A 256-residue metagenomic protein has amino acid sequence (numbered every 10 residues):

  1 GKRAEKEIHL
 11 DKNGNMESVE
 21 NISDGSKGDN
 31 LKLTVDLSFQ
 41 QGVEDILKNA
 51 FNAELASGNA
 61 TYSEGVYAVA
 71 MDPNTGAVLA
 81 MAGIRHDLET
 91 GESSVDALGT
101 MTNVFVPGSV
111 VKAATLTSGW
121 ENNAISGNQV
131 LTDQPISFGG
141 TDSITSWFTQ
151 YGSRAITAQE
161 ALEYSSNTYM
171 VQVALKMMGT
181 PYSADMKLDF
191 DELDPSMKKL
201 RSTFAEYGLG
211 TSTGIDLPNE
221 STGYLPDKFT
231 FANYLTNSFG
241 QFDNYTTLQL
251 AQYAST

Functional and structural regions predicted by a protein language model:
R3, I8, E17-A53: N-terminal leader/targeting segments and the immediately adjacent pre-domain N-terminus
I8-S26, V35, A60-F105, T117-T256: Beta-lactam-recognizing serine transpeptidase/beta-lactamase-like catalytic domain environment
N52-T61: Active-site phosphate-binding and catalytic loops of NTP-dependent enzymes
S109: Short alpha-helical catalytic segment bearing the HExxH-like zincin motif of zinc-dependent metalloproteases
K112: Short, conserved phosphate/pyrophosphate- and ester-handling motifs at nucleotide-, phospho-/glycolipid
